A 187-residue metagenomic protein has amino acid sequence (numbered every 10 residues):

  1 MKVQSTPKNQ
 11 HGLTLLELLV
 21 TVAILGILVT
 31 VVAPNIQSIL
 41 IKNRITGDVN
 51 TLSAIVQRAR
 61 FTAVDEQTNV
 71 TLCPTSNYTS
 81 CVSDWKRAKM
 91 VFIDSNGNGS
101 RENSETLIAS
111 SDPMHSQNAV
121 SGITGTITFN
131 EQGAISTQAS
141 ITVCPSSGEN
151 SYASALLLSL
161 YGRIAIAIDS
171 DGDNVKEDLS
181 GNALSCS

Functional and structural regions predicted by a protein language model:
M1-L13: N-terminal leader/signal peptides at the extreme start of proteins
Q10-T14, N35, N43: A generic "structured core" feature
L19-N35: Alpha-helical hydrophobic helix detector
S38-T71, Y78: Membrane-proximal N-terminal amphipathic helix
V70-E131, D169-D171, V175-D178, A183 (+1 more regions): Type IV pilin-like appendage domain
T137-S187: Short, surface-exposed interaction loops/tails
